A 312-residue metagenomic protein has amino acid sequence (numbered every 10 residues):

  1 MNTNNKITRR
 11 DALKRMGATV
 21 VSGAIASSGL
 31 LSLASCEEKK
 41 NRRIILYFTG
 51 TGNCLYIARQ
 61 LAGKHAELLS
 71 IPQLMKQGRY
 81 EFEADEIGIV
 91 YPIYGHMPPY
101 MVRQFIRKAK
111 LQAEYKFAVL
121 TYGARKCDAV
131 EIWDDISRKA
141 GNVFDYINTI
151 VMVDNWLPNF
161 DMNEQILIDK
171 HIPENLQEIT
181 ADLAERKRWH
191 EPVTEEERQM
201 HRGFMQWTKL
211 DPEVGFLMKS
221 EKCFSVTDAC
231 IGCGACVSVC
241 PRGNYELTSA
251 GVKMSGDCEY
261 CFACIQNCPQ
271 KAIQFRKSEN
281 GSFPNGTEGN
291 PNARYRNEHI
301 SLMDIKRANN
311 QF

Functional and structural regions predicted by a protein language model:
M1-D11, A34-S35: N-terminal secretory signal peptides
A12-A34: N-terminal export signals
S28-G50, Y56-Q60, K64: C-terminal segment of N-terminal export signals and the immediately downstream linker at the start of the mature
C36, S225-E259, A263-G281, E288 (+1 more regions): Iron-sulfur cluster-binding cysteine motifs and their immediate structural context in ferredoxin-like electron-transfer
H65-L69, P92-H96, N244: Short, flexible loop segments at the rims of nucleotide/cofactor-binding pockets, characterized by
E67-L74, T248-S249: Short gly/ser/thr-rich secondary-structure transition/capping motifs
P72-D154: Helix-loop-strand module that forms the ligand-binding subsite of alpha/beta enzymes
N148-C233, N285-F312: Ferredoxin-type iron-sulfur electron-transfer modules and their immediate structural context
